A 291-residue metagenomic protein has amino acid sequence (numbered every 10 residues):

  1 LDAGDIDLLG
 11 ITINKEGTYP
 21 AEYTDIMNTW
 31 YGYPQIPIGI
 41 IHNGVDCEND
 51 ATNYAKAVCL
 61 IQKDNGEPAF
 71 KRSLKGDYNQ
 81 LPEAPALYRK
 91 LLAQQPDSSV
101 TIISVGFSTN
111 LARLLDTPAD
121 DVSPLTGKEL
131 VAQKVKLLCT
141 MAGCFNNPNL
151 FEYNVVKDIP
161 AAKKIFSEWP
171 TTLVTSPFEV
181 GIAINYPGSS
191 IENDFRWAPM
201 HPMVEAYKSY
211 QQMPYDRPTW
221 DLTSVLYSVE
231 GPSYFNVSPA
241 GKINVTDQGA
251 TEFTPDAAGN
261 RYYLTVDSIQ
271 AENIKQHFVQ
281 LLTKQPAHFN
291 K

Functional and structural regions predicted by a protein language model:
L1-K291: N-terminal acidic, glycine/proline-rich low-complexity segments
